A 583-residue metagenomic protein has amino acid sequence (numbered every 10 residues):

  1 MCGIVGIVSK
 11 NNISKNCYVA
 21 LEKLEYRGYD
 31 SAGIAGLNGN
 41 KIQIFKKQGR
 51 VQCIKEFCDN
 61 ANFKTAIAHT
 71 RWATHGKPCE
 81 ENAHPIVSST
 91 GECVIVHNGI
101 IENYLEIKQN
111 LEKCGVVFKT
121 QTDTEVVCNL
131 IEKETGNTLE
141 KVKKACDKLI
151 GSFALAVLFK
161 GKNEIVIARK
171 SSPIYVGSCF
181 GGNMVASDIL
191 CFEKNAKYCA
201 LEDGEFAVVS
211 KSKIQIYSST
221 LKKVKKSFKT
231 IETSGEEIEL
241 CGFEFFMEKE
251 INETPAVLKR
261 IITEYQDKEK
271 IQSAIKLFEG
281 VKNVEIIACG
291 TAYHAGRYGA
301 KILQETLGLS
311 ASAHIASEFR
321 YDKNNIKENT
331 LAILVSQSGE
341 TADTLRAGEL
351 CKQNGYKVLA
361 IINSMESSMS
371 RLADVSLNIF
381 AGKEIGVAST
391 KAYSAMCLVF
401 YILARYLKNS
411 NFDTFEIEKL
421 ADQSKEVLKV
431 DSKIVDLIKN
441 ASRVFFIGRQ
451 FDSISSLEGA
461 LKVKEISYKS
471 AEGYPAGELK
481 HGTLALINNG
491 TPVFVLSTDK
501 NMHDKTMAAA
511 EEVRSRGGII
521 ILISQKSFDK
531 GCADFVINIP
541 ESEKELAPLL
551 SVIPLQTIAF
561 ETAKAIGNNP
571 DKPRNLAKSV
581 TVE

Functional and structural regions predicted by a protein language model:
M1-L240, E244-F245, K259-R260, E269-G280 (+2 more regions): Conserved short alpha-helical segments that host acidic/polar catalytic motifs at enzyme active sites
S9-I13, G39-K41, G49-R50, W72-T74 (+23 more regions): Short, glycine-/Ser/Thr-/acidic-enriched flexible segments
N12-I13, K133-E140, N163-E164, R405-T414 (+2 more regions): Short helix-capping/linker segments at secondary-structure and domain boundaries
K64, A68-E81, I261-A274, A300-V335 (+2 more regions): Glycine-rich oxoanion-binding loops at beta->alpha junctions
S152-G182, A441-E465, K500-M502, M507: Acidic/histidine-rich
E253-E285, V375-P492, M502-H503, I566-E583: Active-site phosphate/pyrophosphate-binding segments
K276-D422, R449, L496-P540, I558 (+1 more regions): Glycine-rich phosphate-binding loops that contact phosphosugars or nucleotide phosphates
S542-E583: Generic C-terminus detector
